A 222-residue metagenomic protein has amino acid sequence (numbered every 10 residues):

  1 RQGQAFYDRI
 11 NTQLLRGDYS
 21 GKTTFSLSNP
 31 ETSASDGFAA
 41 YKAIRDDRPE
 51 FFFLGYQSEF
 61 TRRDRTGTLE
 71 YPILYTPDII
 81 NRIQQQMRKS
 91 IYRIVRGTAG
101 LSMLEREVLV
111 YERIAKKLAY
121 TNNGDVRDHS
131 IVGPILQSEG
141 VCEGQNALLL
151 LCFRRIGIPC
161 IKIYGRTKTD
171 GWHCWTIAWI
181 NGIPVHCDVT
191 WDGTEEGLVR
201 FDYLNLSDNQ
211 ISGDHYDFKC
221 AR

Functional and structural regions predicted by a protein language model:
R1-L101, S212-R222: N-terminal accessory/pre-domain segments preceding catalytic cores
I10, L136-G140, Y164-T167: Alpha-helix capping and helix-loop boundary segments enriched in small/acidic/polar residues
A40, V110, Q145-L149: Generic structural signal for hydrophobic residues
L69, G133, Q137-E139, I183-V189: Short, well-ordered strand-loop elements centered on a beta-strand within folded domains, enriched for acidic residues
P77-P134: Secondary-structure boundary elements
V126-L136, G140, G144-L151: Conserved active-site-adjacent core of cysteine acyl-enzyme catalytic domains
G144-S212: Hydrophobic/aromatic-rich core segments of domains that either
